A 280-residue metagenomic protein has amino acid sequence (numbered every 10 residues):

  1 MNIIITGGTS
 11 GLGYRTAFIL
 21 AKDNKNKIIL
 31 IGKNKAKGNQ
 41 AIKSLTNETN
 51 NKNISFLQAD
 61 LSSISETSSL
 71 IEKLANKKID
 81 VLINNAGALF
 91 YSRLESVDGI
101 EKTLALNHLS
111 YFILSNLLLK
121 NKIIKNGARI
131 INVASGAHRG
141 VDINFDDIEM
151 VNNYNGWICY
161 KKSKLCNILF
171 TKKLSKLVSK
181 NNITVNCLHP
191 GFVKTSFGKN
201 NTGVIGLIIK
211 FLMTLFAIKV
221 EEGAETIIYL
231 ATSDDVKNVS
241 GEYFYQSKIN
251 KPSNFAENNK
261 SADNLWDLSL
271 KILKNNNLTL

Functional and structural regions predicted by a protein language model:
M1-S196, N276-L280: Rossmann-fold NAD(P)H-dependent dehydrogenase/reductase core
A21, V151, G206-L207, K248-P252: A short small-residue
T67, C187, K210-K251, E257-D263 (+1 more regions): C-terminal helical subdomain
K122, A231-D235, L273, N277: Short, hydrophobic alpha-helical segments
I143-I148, N200-V204, F244: Short, flexible, mixed-charge acidic loops at enzyme active sites
T171-S175, I228, W266, L270: Non-transmembrane alpha-helical segments in soluble domains of secreted/periplasmic/extracellular proteins
K194-F211: A glycine/serine/threonine-rich, flexible loop-to-helix segment that serves as the NAD(P) cofactor-binding "lid"
K260-L280: Amphipathic terminal alpha-helices
